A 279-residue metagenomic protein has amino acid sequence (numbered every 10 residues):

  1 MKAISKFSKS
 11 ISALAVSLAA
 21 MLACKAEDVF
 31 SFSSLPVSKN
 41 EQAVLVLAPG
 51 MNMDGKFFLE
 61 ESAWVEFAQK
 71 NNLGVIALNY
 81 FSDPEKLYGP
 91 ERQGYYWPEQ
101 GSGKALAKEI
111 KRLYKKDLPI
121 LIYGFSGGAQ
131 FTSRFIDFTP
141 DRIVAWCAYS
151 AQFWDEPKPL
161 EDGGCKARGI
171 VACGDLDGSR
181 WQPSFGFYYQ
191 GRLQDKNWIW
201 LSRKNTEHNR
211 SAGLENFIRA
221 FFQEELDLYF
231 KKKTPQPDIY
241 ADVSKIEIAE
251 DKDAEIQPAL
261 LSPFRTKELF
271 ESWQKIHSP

Functional and structural regions predicted by a protein language model:
K2-S12: Bacterial N-terminal signal peptides that target proteins for export
S12-M21: Bacterial N-terminal signal peptides
D28-F30, E41-D117: Serine-hydrolase catalytic machinery in alpha/beta-hydrolase-like enzymes
I122-G124, Y149: Short beta-strand immediately N-terminal to the catalytic nucleophile in serine-hydrolase-like folds
G124-G128, T132: Gly/Ala-rich beta-loop-alpha elbow adjacent to hydrolase catalytic centers
R134-V144: Conserved hydrolase catalytic core segment
V144-R219: The feature captures the conserved acid-bearing segment of alpha/beta-hydrolase catalytic domains
K204-P279: Alpha/beta-hydrolase-fold serine-hydrolase catalytic core, especially in secreted/extracellular enzymes
